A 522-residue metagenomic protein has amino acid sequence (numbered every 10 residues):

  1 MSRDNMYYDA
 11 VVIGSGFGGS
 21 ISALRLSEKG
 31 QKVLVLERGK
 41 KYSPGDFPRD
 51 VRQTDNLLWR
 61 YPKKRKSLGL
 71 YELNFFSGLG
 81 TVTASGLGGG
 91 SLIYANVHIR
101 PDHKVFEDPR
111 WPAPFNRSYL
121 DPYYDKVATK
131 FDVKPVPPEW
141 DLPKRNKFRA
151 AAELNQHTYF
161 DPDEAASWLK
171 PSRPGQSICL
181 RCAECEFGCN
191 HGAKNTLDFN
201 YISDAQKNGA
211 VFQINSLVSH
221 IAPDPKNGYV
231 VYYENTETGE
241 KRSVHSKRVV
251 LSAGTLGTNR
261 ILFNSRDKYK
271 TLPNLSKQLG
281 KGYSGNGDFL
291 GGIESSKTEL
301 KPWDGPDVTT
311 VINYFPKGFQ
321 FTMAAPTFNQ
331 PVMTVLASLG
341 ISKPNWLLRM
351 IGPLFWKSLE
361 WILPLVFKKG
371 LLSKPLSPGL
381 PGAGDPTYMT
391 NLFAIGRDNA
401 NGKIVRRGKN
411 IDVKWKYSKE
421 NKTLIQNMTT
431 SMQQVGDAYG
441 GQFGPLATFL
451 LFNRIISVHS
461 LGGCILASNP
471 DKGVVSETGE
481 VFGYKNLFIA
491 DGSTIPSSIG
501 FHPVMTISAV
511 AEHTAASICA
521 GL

Functional and structural regions predicted by a protein language model:
M1-A10, E28-K29, A520-L522: Extreme N-terminal leader/targeting segments of oxidoreductases
A10-V35: N-terminal Rossmann-like FAD-binding beta1-loop-alpha1 element of flavoenzymes
E28, G39-D50, K207, H220-D224 (+4 more regions): Glycine-rich loop(s) and the adjacent beta-strand/alpha-helix scaffold that form part
D55-P138: Redox-cofactor-proximal catalytic regions of oxidoreductases
L68, R181-C185, H220-D224, Y388-G396 (+2 more regions): A glycine-rich dinucleotide-binding beta-alpha-beta segment and adjacent secondary-structure elements that constitute
F115-V218, N453-I456: Conserved redox-cofactor binding core of oxidoreductases
K247-T255, N259-L380: Mid-to-C-terminal "cap/lid" subdomains and adjacent gly/pro-rich loops that border and regulate access to redox
P344-V435: C-terminal catalytic lobe of FAD-dependent flavoproteins
